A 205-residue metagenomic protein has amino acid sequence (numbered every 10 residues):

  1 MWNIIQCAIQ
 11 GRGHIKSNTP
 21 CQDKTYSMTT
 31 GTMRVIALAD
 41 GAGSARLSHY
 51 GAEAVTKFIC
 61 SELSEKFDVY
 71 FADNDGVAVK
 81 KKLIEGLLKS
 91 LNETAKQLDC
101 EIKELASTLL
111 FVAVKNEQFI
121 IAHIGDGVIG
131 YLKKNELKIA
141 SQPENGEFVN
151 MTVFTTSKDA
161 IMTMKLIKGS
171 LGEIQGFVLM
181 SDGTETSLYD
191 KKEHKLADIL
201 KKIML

Functional and structural regions predicted by a protein language model:
M1-L205: PP2C/PPM-type serine/threonine phosphatase catalytic domain
